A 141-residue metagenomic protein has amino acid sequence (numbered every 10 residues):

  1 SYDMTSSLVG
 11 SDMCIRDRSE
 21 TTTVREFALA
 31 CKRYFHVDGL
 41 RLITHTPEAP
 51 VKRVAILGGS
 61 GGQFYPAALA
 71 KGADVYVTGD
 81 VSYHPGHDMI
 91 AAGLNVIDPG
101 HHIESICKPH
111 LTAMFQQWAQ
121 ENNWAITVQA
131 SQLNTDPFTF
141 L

Functional and structural regions predicted by a protein language model:
Y2-G10, C14: Single conserved hydrophobic/aromatic residue that forms the stacking wall/gate of nucleotide- or nucleobase-binding
D12, P50-A55, P137-L141: Short, solvent-exposed polar/charged micro-motifs at secondary-structure junctions
R18-E20, G58, G100, Q132: Short, structured patches in soluble enzyme cores that scaffold and shape functional sites
S19-H45, V51: Redox- and metal-dependent alpha/beta enzyme cores, enriched for Fe-S-associated oxidoreductases and cofactor-handling
E26-R33, A67, H110, M114-Q117: Alpha-helical scaffold segments in soluble metabolic enzymes
H45-A91, N95-D98: A C-terminal functional module that forms or caps the active site or interfaces directly with catalytic machinery
P99-L141: C-terminal functional extensions of proteins
